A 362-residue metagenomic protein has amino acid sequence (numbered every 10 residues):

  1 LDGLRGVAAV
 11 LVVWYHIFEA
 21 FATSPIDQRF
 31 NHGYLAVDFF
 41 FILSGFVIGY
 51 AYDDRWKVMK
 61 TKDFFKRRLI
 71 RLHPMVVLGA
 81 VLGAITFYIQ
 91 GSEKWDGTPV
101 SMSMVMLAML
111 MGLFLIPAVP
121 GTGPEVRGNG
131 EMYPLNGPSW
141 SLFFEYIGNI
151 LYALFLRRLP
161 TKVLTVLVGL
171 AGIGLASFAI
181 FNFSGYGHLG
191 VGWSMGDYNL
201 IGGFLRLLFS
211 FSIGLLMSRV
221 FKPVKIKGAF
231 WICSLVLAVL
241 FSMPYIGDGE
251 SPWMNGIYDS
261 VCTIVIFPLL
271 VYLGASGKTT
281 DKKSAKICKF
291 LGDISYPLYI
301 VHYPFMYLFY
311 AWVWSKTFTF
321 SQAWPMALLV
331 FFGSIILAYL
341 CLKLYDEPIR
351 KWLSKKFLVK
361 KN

Functional and structural regions predicted by a protein language model:
L1, D63-F64, L72, S141 (+1 more regions): Alpha-helical transmembrane segments and their helix-entry boundary regions
L1, V7-G33, Y50-K62, A118-N129 (+3 more regions): Alpha-helical transmembrane segments in multi-pass integral membrane proteins
R5, D38, G45, E145 (+2 more regions): Short, conserved phosphate/pyrophosphate- and ester-handling motifs at nucleotide-, phospho-/glycolipid
F41-A51: Central hydrophobic cores of alpha-helical transmembrane segments in multi-pass inner-membrane proteins across all
S44, G333-L337, C341: Hydrophobic alpha-helical membrane-associated segments
R68, L72-V76, I294-V301: Loop-to-transmembrane-helix entry motif
L72-Y146, G174-D197, V261-A275: Membrane-interface helix-loop-helix regions
E131-L156, G203, L207-F209: Function-critical hydrophobic alpha-helical transmembrane segments in multi-pass membrane proteins
